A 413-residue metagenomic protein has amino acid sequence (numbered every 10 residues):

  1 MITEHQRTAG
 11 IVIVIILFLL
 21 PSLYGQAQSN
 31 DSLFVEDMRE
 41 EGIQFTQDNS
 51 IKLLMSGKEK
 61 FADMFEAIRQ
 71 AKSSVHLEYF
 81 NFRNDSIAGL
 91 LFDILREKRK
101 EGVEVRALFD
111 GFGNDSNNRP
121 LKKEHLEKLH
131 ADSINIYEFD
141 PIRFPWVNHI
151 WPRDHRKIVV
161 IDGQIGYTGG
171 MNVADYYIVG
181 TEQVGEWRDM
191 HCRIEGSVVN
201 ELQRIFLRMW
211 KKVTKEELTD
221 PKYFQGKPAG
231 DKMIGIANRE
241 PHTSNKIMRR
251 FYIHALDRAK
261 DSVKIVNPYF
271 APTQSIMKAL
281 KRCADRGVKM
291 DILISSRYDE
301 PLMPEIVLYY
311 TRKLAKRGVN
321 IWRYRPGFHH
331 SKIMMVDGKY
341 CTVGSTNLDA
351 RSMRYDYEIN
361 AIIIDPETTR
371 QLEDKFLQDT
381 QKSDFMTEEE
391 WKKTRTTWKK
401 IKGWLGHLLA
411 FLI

Functional and structural regions predicted by a protein language model:
I2-T3, P21-G25: Intrinsic low-complexity/disordered segments
I2-V12: Bacterial N-terminal signal peptides that target proteins for export
V12-S22: Bacterial N-terminal signal peptides
L23-I413: Charged, low-complexity intrinsically disordered terminal segments
